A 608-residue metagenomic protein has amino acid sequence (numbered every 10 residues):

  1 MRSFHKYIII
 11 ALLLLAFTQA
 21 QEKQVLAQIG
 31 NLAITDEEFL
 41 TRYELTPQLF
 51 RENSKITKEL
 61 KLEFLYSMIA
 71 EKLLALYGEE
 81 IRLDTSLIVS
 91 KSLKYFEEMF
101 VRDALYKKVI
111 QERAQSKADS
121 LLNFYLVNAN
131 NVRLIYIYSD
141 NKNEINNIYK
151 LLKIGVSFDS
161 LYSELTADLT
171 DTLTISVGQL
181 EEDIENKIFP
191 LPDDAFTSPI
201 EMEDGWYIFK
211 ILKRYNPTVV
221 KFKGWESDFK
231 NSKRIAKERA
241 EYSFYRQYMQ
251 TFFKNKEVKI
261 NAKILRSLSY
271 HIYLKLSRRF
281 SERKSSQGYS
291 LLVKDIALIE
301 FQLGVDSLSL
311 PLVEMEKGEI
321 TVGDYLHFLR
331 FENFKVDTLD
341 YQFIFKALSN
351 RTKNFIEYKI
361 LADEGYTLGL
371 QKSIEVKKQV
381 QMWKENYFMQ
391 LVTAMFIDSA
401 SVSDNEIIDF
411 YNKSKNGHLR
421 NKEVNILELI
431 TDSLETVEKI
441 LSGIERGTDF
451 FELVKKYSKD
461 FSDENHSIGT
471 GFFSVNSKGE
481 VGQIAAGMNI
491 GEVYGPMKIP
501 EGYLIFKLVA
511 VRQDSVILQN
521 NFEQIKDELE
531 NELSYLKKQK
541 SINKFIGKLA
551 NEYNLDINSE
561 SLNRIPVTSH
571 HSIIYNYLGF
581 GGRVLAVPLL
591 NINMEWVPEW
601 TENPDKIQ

Functional and structural regions predicted by a protein language model:
S3-I10: Sec-dependent signal peptide recognition, specifically the positively charged N-region followed immediately by
A11-A20: Hydrophobic h-region of N-terminal signal peptides that target proteins for export in Gram-negative bacteria
Q21-D103, K107, V220-K223, D228 (+7 more regions): N-terminal targeting/tethering segments
V25-L26, I34, E63, R113-D140 (+9 more regions): Proteostasis/folding factors centered on peptidyl-prolyl cis-trans isomerases
D36-E44, K61-Y66, A70, A75 (+30 more regions): Extracytoplasmic/secreted envelope proteins and their assembly/folding machinery, especially bacterial periplasmic
S54-K58, L87, N143-K187, E201-M202 (+11 more regions): Peptidyl-prolyl cis-trans isomerase
K91-S92, S232, A236-E319: Preference for long, solvent-exposed alpha-helical segments and helix-linker "stalks"
I110-Q111, I397-S399: Short, surface-exposed ligand-recognition loops at beta-strand->loop->(often short) alpha-helix junctions that present
